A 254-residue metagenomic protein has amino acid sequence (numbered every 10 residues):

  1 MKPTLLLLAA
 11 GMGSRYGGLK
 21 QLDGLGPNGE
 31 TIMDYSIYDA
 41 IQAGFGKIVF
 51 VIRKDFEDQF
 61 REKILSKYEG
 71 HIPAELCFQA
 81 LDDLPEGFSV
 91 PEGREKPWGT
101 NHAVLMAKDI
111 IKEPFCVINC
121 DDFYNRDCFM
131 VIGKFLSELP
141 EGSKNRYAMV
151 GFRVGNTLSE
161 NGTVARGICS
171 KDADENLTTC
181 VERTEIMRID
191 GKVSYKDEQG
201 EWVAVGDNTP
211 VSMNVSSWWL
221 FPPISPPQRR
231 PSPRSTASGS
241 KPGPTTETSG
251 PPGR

Functional and structural regions predicted by a protein language model:
M1-G13, P27-V117, Y124-N125, F129 (+1 more regions): Conserved N-terminal catalytic core of the sugar/cofactor nucleotidyltransferase
G18-L19: Conserved catalytic-core motifs of eukaryotic protein kinase domains, centered on the activation segment
E69-I72, E141-N145, P244: Short helix-terminating capping/connector loops at secondary-structure junctions
I118-D121, F152: Active-site flanking residues adjacent to catalytic metal/cofactor-binding acidic residues
R126-S216: Conserved core of the sugar-phosphate nucleotidyltransferase
N214-I224: Conserved beta strand-loop-helix elements of the APE1-like EEP
R229-R254: A C-terminal functional module that forms or caps the active site or interfaces directly with catalytic machinery
